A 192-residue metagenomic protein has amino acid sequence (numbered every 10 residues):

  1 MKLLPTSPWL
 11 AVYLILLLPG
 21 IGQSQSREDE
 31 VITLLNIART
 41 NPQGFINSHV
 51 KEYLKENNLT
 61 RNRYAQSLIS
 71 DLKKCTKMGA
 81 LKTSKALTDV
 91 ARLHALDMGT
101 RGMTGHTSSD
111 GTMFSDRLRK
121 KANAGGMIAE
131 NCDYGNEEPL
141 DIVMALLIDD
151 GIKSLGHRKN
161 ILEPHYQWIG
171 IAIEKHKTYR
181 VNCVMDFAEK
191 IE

Functional and structural regions predicted by a protein language model:
M1-L10: Bacterial N-terminal signal peptides that target proteins for export
W9-P19: Bacterial N-terminal signal peptides
G20-S24: Sec/Tat signal peptide C-region and signal peptidase I cleavage site
Q25-D116, R158, P164: Short, well-ordered surface patches within globular domains
L93-I191: A well-ordered secondary-structure block
